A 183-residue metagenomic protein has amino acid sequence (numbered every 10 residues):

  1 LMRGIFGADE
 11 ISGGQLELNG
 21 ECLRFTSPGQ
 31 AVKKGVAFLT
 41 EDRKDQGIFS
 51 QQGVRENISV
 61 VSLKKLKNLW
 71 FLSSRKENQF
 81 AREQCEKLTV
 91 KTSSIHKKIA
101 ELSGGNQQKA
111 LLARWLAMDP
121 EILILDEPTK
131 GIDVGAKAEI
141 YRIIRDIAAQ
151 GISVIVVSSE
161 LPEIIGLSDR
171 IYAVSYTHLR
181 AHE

Functional and structural regions predicted by a protein language model:
M2-L102: Conserved P-loop NTPase catalytic core
A117-E121, E127: A short, proline-enriched helix->beta-strand linker immediately N-terminal to the Walker B motif in ABC-type P-loop
D126, D133: ABC-family nucleotide-binding domains
A138-Q150: Helical segment within the ABC ATPase nucleotide-binding domain
S158-S159: H-loop/switch region of ABC-family ATPase nucleotide-binding domains
I164-G166: A short, surface-exposed alpha-helical micro-motif characterized by mixed small hydrophobic and charged/polar residues
R170: Short, glycine/charged-rich "phosphate-handling" switch motifs in NTP-dependent and phosphotransfer domains
T177-E183: Conserved small/polar residues in nucleotide/adenosyl-binding loops
